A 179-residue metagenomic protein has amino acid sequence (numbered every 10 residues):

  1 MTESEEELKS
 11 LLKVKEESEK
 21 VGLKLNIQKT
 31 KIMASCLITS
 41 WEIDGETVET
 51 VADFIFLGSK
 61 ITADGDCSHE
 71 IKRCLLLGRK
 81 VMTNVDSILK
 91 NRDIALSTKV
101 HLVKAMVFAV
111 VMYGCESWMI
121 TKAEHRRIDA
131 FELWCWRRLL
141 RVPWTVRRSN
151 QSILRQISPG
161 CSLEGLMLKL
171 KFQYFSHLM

Functional and structural regions predicted by a protein language model:
M1-K169, Q173: Nucleotidyl polymerases of mobile genetic elements and RNA viruses
